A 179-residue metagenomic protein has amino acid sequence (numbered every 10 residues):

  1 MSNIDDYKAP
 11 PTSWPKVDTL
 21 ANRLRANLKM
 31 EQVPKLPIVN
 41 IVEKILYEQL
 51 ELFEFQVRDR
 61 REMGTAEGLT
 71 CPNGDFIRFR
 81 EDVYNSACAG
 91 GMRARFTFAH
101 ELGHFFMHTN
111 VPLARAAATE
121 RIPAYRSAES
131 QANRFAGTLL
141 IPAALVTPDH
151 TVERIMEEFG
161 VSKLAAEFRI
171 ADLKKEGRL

Functional and structural regions predicted by a protein language model:
M1-L179: Active-site hotspot residues in diverse enzymes, especially metal/ion-binding acidic/histidine motifs
